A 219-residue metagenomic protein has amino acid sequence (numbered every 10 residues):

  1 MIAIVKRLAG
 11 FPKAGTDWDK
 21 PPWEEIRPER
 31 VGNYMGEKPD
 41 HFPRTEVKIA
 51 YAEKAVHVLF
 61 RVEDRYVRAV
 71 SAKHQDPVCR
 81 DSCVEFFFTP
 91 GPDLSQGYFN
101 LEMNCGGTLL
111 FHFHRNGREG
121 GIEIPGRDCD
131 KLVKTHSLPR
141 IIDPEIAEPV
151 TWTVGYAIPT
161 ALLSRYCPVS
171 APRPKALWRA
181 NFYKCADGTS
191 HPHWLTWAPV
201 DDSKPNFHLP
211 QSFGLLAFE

Functional and structural regions predicted by a protein language model:
M1-E219: Structural preference for beta-rich elements and adjacent junctions enriched in aromatics
